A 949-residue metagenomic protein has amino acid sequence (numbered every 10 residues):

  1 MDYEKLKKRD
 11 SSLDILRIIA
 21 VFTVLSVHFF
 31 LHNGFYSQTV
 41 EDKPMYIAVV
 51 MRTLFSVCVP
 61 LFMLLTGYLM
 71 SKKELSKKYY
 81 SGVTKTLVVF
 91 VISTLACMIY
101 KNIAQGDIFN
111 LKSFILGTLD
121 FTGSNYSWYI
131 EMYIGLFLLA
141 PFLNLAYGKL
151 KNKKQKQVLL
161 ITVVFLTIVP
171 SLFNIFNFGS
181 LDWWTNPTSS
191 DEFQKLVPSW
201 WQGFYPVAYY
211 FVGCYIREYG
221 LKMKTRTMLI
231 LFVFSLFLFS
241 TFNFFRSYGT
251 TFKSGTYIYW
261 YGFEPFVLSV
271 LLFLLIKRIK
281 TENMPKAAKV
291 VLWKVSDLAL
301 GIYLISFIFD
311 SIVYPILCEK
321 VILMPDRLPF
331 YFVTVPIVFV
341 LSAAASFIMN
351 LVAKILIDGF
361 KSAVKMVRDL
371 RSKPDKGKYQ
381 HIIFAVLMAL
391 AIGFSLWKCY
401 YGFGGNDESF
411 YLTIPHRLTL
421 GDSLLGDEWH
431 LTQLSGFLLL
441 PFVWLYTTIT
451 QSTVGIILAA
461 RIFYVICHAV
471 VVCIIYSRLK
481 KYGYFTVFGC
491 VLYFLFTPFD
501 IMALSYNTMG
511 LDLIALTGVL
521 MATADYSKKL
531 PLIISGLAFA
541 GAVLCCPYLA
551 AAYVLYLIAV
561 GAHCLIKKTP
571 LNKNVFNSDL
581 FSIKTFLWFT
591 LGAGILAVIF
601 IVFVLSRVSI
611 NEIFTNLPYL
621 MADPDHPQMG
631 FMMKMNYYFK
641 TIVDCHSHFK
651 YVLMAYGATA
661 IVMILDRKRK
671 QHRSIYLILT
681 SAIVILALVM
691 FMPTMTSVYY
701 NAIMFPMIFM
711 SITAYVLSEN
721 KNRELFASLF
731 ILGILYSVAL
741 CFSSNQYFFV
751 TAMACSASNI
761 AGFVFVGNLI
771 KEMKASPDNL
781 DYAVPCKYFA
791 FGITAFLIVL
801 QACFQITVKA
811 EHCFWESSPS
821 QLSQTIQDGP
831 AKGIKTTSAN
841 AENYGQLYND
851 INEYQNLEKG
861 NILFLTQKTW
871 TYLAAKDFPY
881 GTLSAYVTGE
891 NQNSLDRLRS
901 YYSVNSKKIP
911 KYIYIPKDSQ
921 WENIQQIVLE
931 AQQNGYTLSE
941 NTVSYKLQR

Functional and structural regions predicted by a protein language model:
M1-S372, P879: Alpha-helical transmembrane segments and their immediate juxtamembrane cytosolic regions
V59, L64, L139, I308 (+4 more regions): Short hydrophobic/aromatic helix or loop-helix immediately within or flanking a transmembrane segment in polytopic
Y147, I216-G220, K480-Y484, A515-I534 (+2 more regions): Membrane-interface transmembrane helices that cradle and orient dolichyl/undecaprenyl
K156-I161, R226-F234, A515, L520-A542 (+3 more regions): Short hydrophobic alpha-helices at membrane interfaces in multi-pass membrane enzymes
K156-Q157, V470-L495, L530: Transmembrane-helix signature of polytopic, membrane-embedded enzymes that assemble or transfer cell-envelope glycans
V233-S240, P498, P531-L549, Y553-I558 (+2 more regions): Membrane-interface alpha helices of multi-pass inner-membrane proteins
H430, P547, F804-T888, P910-S919: Short periplasmic/luminal acceptor-recognition loop of GT-C membrane glycosyltransferases, typified by
M502-L511: Short acidic/glycine- and proline-prone juxtamembrane loop motifs at membrane-interface regions of multi-pass membrane
